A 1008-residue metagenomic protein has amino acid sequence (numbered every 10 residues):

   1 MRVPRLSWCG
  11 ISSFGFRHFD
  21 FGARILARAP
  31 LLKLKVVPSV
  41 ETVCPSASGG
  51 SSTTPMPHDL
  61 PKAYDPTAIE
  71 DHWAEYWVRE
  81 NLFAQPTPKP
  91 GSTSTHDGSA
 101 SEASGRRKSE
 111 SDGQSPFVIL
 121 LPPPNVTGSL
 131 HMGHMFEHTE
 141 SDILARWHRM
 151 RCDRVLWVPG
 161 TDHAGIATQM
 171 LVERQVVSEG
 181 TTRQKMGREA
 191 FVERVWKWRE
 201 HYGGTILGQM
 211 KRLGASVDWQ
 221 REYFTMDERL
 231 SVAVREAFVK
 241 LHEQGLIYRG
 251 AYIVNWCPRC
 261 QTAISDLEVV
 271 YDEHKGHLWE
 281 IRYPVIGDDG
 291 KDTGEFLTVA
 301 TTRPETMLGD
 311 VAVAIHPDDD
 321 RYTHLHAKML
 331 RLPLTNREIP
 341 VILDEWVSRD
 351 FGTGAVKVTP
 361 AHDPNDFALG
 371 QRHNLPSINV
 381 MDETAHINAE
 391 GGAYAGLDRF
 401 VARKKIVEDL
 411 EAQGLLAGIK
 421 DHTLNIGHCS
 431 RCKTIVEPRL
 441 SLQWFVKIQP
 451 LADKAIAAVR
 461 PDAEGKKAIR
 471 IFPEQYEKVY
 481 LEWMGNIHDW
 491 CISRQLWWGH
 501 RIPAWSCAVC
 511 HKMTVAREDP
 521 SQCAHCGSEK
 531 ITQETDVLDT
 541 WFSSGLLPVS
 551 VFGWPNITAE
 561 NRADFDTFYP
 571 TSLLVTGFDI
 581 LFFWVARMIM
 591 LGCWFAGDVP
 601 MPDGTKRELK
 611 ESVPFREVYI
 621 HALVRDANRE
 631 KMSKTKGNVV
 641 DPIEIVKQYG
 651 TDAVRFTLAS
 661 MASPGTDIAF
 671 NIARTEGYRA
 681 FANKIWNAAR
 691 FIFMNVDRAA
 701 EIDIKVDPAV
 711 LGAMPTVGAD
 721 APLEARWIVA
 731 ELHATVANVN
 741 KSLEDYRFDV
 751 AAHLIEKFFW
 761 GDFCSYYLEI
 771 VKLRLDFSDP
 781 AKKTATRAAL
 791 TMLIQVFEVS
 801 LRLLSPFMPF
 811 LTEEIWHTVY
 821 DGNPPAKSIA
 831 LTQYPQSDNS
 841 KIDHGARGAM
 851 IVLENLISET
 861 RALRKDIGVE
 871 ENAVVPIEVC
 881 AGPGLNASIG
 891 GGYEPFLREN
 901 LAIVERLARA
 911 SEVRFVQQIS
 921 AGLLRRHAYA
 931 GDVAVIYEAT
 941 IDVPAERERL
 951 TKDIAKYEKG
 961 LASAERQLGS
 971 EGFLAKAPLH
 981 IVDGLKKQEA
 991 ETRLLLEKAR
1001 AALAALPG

Functional and structural regions predicted by a protein language model:
L34-M132, V155, A417, S430 (+1 more regions): Non-catalytic terminal extensions that flank enzyme cores
H58, A63, D71-H72, Y76-E80 (+10 more regions): Residue patterns forming the tRNA-binding/recognition surfaces of aminoacyl-tRNA synthetases and related DALR
K108-V172, T225, V234, V299-T302 (+6 more regions): N-terminal catalytic cores of NTP/NDP-binding nucleotidyl/phosphoryl-transfer enzymes
S115-L121, F136, E140, G160 (+23 more regions): Secondary-structure capping and boundary motifs in well-ordered enzyme cores
D162, V254, P258, S265-V270 (+6 more regions): Acidic, turn-prone loop/beta-hairpin segments
E345-W346, H373-A385, L496-G499, P503-V509 (+1 more regions): Alpha-helical recognition segments enriched in aromatics with Gly/Pro capping that present substrate-recognition
H428-C432, V624-N628, M632-P715, Y820-P825 (+3 more regions): Catalytic adenosine-cofactor/nucleotide-binding cores of aminoacyl-tRNA synthetases and other
E676, H817-G1008: C-terminal low-complexity, glycine/proline- and small-hydrophobic-enriched intrinsically disordered tails that act as
